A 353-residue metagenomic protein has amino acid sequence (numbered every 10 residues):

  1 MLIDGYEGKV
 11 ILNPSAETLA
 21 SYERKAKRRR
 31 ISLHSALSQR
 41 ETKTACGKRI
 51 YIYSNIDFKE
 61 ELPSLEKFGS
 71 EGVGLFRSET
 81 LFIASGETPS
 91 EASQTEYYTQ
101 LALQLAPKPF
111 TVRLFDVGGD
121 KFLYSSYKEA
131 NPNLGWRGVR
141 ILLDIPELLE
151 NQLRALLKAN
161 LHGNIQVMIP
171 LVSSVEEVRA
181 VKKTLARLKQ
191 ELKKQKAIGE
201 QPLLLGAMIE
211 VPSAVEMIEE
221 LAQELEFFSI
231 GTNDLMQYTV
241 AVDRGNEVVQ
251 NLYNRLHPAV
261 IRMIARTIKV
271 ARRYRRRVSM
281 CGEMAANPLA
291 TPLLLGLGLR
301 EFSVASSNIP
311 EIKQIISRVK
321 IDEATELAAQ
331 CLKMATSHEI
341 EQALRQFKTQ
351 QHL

Functional and structural regions predicted by a protein language model:
M1-S21: Conserved glycine-bearing catalytic or ligand-binding loops at nucleotide- and phosphate-handling centers of large
R24-K25: Short, surface-exposed, low-complexity cationic segments
R29-L353: Conserved alpha/beta-domain cores
